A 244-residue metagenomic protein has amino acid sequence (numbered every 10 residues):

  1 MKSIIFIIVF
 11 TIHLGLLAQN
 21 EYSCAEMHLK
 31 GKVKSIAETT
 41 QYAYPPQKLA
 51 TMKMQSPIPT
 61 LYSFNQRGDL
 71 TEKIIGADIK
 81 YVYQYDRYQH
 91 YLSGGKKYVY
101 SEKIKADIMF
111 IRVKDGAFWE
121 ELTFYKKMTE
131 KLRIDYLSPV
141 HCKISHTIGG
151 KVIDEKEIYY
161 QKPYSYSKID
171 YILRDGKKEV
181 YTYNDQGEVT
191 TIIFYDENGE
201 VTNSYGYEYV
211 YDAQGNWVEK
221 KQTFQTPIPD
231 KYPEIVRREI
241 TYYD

Functional and structural regions predicted by a protein language model:
M1-E21: Bacterial Sec-dependent N-terminal signal peptides
Q19-D244: Buried hydrophobic residues that stabilize the cores of well-folded domains
